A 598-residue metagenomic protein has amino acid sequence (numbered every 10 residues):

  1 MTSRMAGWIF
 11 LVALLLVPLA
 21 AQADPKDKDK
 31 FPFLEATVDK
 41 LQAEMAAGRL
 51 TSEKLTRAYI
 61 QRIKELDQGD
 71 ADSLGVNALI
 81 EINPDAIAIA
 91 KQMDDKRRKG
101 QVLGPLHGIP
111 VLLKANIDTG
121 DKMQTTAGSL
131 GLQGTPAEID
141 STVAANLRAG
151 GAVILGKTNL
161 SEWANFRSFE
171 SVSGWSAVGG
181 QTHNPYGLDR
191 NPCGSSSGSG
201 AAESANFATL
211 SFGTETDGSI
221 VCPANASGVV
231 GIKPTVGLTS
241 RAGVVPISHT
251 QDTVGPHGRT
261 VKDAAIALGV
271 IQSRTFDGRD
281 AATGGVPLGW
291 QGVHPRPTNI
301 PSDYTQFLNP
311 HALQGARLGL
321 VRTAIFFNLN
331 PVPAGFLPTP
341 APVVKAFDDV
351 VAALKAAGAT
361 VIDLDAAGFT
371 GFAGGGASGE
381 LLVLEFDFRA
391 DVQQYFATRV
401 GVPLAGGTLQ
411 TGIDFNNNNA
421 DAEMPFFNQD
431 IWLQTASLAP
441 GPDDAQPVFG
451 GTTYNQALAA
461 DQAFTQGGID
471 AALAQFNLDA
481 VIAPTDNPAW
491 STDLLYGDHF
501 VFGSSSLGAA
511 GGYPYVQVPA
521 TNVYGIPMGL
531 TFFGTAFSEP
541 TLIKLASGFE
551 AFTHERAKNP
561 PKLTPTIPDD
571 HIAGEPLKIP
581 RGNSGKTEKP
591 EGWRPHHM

Functional and structural regions predicted by a protein language model:
M1-I9: Bacterial N-terminal signal peptides that target proteins for export
W8-P18: Bacterial N-terminal signal peptides
D24-Q133, W163-N165, A281-R296, Y304-T305 (+3 more regions): Short, well-ordered alpha-helical
D29, H107-A127, F307, A312-V332 (+2 more regions): Short helix-loop capping/hinge segments that flank enzyme active sites or metal/cofactor-binding pockets
A43-L50, I60-D72, P84-I87, K91-K99 (+9 more regions): Sec-exported extracytoplasmic/periplasmic mature domains
G48, G108, A149, A208 (+3 more regions): Glycine-rich, small-residue loops and helix-cap segments that act as flexible hinges at active-site edges
I139-T275, A510-N522, I526-T531: Short glycine/serine-rich loop segments
K233-V344, G371, T553-G592: A short helix-breaking turn/cap at a secondary-structure junction
